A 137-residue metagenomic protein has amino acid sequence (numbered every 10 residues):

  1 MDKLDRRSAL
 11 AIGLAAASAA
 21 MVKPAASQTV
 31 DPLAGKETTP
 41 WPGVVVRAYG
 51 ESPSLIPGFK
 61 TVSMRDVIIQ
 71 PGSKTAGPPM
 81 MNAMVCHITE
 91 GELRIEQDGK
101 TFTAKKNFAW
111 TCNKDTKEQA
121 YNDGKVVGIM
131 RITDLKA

Functional and structural regions predicted by a protein language model:
M1-A16, A20: N-terminal secretory signal peptides and thylakoid transit peptides that target proteins across membranes
K23-E51: C-terminal segment of N-terminal export signals and the immediately downstream linker at the start of the mature
S63-M80, N113-K114: Conserved short histidine dyad/triad with adjacent acidic residue
A76-G77, I95, C112, E118-G124: Short beta-strand His + acidic residue motifs that chelate non-heme Fe in jelly-roll/DSBH and cupin folds
M81-D98: Glycine- and acidic-residue-biased ligand/ion/polar-headgroup-sensing regions
G99-D115: Short acidic-glycine-tyrosine-enriched beta hairpin
D115-A137: Ligand-binding loop in jelly-roll beta-barrel domains
